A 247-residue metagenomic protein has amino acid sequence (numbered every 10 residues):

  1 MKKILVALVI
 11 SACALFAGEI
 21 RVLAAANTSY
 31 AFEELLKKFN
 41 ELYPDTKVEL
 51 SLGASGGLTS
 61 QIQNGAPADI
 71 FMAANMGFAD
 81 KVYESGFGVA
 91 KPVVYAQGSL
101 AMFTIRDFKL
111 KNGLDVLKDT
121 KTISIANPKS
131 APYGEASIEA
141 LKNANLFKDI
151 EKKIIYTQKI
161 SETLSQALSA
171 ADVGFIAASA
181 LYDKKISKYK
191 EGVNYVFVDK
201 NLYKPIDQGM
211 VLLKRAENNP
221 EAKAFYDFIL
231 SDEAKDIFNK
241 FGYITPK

Functional and structural regions predicted by a protein language model:
M1-I4: Positively charged n-region of N-terminal signal peptides that target proteins for export
V6-A17: Hydrophobic h-region of N-terminal signal peptides that target proteins for export in Gram-negative bacteria
A17-K37, L42, L52, G56 (+5 more regions): Exported/periplasmic ABC-transporter solute-binding proteins
V48-L50: Hydrophobic/aromatic anchor residues within beta-strands of the central parallel beta-sheet of Rossmann-like
